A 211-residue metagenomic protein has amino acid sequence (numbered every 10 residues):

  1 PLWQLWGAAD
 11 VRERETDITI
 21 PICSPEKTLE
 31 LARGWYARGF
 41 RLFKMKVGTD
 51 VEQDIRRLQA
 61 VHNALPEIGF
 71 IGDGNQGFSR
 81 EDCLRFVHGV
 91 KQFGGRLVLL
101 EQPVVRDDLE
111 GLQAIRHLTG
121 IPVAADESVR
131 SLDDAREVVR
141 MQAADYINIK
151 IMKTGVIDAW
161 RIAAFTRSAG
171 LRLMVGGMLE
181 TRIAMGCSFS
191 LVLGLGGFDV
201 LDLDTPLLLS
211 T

Functional and structural regions predicted by a protein language model:
P1, E15, L99, G196 (+1 more regions): Residue-level signal for pocket-adjacent positions within structured domains
P1-F70, N75-L84, H88-K91, L118 (+1 more regions): N-terminal capping/lid subdomain adjacent to the active-site entrance of alpha/beta enzymes
L2-L5, L97-P103, G177-M178: Flexible, glycine/charged-enriched surface loops at secondary-structure junctions
P21, F43-D50, G69-Q76, R96-R106 (+2 more regions): Catalytic beta/alpha-barrel core
W35, Q92-G95, V139, L193: Structural motif
G39-R41, F93-L99, Q142-A143, G197: Short loop/turn motifs at secondary-structure junctions
N63-I68, Q92-L97, L118-I121, S168 (+1 more regions): Short helix-capping segments at alpha-helix termini
D107-A124, R130-T211: Shared catalytic-loop signature of beta/alpha-barrel
